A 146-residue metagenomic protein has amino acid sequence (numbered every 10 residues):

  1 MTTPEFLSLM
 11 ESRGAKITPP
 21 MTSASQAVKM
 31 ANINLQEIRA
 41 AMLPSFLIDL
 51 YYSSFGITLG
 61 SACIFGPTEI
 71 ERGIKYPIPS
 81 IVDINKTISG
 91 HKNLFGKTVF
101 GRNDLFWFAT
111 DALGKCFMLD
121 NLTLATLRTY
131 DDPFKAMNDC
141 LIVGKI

Functional and structural regions predicted by a protein language model:
M1-W107: A surface-exposed partner-binding patch
F108-A109, L127: Short active-site-adjacent structural elements
T110-G114: Short acidic-glycine loop/turn motifs at beta-strand connectors
M118-L119: Short, compact, well-ordered microdomains
A125-I146: Compact, glycine/acidic-enriched structural inserts
